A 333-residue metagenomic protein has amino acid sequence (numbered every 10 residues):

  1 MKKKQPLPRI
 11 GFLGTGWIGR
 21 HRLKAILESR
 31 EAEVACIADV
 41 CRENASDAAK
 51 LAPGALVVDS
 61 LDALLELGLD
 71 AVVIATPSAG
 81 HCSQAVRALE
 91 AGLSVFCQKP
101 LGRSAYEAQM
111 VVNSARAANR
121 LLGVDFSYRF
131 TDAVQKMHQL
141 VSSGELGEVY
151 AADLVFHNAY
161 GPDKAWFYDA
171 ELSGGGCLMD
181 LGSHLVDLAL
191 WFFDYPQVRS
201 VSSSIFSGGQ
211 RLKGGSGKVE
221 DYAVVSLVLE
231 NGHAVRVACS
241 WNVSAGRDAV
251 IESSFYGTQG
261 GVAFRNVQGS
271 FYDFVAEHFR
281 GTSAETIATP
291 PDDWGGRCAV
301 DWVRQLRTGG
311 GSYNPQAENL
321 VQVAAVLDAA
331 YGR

Functional and structural regions predicted by a protein language model:
M1-A52: N-terminal Rossmann-like dinucleotide-binding module
M1-K4, A32, A63, A71-I74 (+4 more regions): C-terminal helix-rich "cap/oligomerization" subdomain common to oxidoreductases
R22, E43, A52-S114: Beta-loop-alpha module in the N-terminal Rossmann-like domain of NAD(P)-dependent dehydrogenases, especially those
V40-E43, T289-V300, P315: Active-site loop of classical SDR/Rossmann-like NAD(P)-dependent oxidoreductases, centered on the catalytic Tyr-X3-Lys
I74, C97, L122-V124, F264: Hydrophobic residues in well-ordered beta-strands that form the structural core
A108-Y128, G147-L154: Rossmann-fold dehydrogenase core element
Y128-S216: Predominantly a Rossmann-like dinucleotide-binding segment in NAD(P)-dependent oxidoreductases
D187-G269, A299-G311, D328-A329: Contiguous beta-strand/loop segments that form the cofactor/metal-binding neighborhood of enzyme cores
